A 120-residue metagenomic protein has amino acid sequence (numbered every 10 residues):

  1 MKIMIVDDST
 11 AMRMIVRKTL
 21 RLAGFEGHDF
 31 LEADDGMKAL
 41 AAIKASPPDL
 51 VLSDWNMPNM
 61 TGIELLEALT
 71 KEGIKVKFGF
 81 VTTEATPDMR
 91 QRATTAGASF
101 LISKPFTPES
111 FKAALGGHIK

Functional and structural regions predicted by a protein language model:
T10-L31: Two-component/phosphorelay signaling modules centered on CheY-like receiver
E32-A41, G62: Helix N-cap/capping motif at the beta->alpha junctions
A41, I63-I74: Short amphipathic alpha-helix used as the core "switch/output" element in two-component signaling
S46-L52: Active-site beta3 strand of CheY-like receiver
D54, T82: Active-site residues of response regulator receiver
M57: Receiver (REC) domain active-site loop signature in two-component systems and cognate sites in sensor histidine kinases
E64, A85-F100: Alpha4 helix (beta4-alpha4-beta5 surface) of REC/receiver domains from two-component response regulators
F106-L115: C-terminal output helix
